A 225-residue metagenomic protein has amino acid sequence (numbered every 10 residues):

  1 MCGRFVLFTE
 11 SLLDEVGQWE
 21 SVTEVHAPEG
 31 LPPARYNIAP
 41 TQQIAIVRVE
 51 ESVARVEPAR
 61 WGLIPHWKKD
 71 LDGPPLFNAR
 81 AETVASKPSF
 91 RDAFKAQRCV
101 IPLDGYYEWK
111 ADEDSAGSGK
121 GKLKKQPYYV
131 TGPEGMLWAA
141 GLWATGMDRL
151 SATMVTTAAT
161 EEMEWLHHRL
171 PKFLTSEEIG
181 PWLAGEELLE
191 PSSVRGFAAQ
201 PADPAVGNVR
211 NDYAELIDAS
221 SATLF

Functional and structural regions predicted by a protein language model:
M1-F225: Short linear sequence motif anchored by a di-proline
